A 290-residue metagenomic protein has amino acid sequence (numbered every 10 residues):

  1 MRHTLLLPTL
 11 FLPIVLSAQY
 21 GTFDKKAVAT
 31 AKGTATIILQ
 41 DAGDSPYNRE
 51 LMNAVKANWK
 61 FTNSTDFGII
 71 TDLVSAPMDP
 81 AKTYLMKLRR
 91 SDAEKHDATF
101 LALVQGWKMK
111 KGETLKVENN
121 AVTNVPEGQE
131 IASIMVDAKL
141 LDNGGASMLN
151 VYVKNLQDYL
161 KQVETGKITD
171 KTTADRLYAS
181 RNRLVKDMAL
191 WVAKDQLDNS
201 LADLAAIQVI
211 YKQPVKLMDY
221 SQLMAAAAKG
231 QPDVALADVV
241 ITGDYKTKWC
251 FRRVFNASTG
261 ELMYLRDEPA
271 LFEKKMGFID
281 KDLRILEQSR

Functional and structural regions predicted by a protein language model:
M1-K26: Bacterial Sec-dependent N-terminal signal peptides
Q19-D24, K60-P80, T173-R176, I207-Q231: A short, well-structured beta->alpha microelement
Q19-L101, K108-M109, L115: Start-of-domain marker
A27-T34, P77-P80, S180-K186, A226-D233: Flexible, charged surface loops at secondary-structure boundaries
L39-D44, K87-R89, W191-L197, T242-D244: Structural motif
A42-F61, K194-P214: Short, charged N-terminal beta->alpha structural module
L88-K154, M218-R290: Amphipathic beta-strand/beta-sheet edge segments enriched in Tyr/Trp
I134-L197: Surface-exposed beta-loop interaction hotspot
